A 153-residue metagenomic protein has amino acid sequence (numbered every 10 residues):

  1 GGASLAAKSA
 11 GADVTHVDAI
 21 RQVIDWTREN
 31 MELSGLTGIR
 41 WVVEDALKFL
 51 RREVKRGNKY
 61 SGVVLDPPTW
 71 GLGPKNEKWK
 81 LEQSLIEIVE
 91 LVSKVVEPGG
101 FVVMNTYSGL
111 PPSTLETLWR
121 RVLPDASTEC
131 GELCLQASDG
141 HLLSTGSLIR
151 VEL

Functional and structural regions predicted by a protein language model:
G1-S4, V23, L65, T69-G71: Active-site-proximal loop/short-helix segments that contain or immediately flank catalytic acid/base residue(s)
G2-V14: Conserved SAM-binding loop of SAM-dependent methyltransferases across substrates and taxa, primarily the Class I
V14, G38-W41, C130: Hydrophobic/aromatic anchor residues within beta-strands of the central parallel beta-sheet of Rossmann-like
T15-V17, V42, V103: Hydrophobic/aromatic beta-strand patches that form the interior of the parallel beta-sheet core in alpha/beta enzyme
A19-G62: S-adenosyl-L-methionine
A46-L123: S-adenosylmethionine
F101-L153: C-terminal catalytic and target-recognition region of SAM-dependent MTase-like enzymes, primarily methyltransferases
